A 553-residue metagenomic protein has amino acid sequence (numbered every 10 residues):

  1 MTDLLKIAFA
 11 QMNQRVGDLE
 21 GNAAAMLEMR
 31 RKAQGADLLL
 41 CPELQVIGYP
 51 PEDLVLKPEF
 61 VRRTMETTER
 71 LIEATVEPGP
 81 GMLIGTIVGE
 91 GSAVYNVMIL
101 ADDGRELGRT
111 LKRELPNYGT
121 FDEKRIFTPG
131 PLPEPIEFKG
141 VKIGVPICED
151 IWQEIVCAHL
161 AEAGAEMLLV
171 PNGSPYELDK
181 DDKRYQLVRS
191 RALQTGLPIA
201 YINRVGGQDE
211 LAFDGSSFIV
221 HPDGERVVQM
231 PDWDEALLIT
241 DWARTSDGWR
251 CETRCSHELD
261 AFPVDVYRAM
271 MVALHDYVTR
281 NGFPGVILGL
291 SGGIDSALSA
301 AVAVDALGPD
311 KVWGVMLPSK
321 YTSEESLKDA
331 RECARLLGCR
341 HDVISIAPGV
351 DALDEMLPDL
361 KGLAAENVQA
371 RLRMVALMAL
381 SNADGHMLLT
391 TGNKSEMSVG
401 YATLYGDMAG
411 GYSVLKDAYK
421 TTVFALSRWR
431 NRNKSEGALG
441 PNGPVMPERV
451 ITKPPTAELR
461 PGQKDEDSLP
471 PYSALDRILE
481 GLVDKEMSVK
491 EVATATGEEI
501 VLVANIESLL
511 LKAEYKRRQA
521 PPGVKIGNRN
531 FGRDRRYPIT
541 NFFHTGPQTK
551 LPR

Functional and structural regions predicted by a protein language model:
M1-G289, A300-P309, M316, H341: Enzyme catalytic cores with a strong preference for nitrogen-chemistry domains
K139, G196, P222, R250-S291 (+1 more regions): ATP/NTP-dependent adenylation/nucleotidyl-transfer catalytic domains that generate, transfer, or process NMP-activated
